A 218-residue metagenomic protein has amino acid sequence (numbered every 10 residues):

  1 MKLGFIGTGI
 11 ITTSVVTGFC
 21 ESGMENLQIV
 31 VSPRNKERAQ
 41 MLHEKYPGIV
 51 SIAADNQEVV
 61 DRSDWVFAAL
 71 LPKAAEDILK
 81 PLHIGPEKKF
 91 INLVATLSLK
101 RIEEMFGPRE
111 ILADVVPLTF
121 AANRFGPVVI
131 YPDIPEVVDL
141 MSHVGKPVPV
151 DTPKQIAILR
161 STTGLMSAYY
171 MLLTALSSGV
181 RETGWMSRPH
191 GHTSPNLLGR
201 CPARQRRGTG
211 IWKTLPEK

Functional and structural regions predicted by a protein language model:
M1-A54, E58, S178-T183: NAD(P)+-binding Rossmann beta1-loop-alpha1 motif at the extreme N-terminus of oxidoreductases
T8, P117, G164-S167: Short coil/turn segments
T12, A39, S63, A75 (+7 more regions): A general structural signal for well-ordered alpha-helical segments in protein cores
V15, K36-R38, Y46, S51-I130 (+1 more regions): Rossmann-like NAD(P)(H) cofactor-binding subdomain of soluble oxidoreductases
E25, W185-S187, I211: Helix N-cap / loop-to-helix initiation motif
I29, A39, V59, P189-T193 (+1 more regions): Small-residue helix-packing motif on alpha-helices
P33, Q205-K218: C-terminal active-site/capping subdomain that shapes the small-molecule cofactor and substrate pocket of enzyme
R101-I111, F125-L159, G164-R207: Internal alpha-helical scaffold of NAD(P)-dependent oxidoreductase catalytic cores
